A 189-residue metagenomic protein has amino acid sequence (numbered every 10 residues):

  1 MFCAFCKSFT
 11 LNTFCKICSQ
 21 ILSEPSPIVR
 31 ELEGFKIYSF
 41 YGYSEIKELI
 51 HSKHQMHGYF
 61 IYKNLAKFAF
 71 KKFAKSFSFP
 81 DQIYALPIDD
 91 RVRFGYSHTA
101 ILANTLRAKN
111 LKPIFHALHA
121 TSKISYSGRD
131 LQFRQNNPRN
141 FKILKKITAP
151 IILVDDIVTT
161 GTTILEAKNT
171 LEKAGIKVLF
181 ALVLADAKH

Functional and structural regions predicted by a protein language model:
C3-C6, C15-C18: Short cysteine-rich clusters marking metal-coordination/redox-active sites
T10-L11, L22: Cys/His-rich microdomains that often coordinate metals
K16-Q82, V92-R93, A117-T148, L182-H189: Active-site-facing substrate-recognition patch
A69, S97-N104: Charged helix-capping and loop-helix junction motifs
K71, K75, N104-A108, N169 (+1 more regions): Short, well-ordered alpha-helices that flank and scaffold nucleotide-derived cofactor binding pockets
P87-T99: Glycine-rich phosphate-binding loops at beta-strand->alpha-helix junctions
L153-A167: A phosphate-binding catalytic loop at a beta-strand-loop-alpha-helix junction that coordinates phosphoryl groups
L165-H189: PRPP-dependent phosphoribosyltransferase catalytic core
